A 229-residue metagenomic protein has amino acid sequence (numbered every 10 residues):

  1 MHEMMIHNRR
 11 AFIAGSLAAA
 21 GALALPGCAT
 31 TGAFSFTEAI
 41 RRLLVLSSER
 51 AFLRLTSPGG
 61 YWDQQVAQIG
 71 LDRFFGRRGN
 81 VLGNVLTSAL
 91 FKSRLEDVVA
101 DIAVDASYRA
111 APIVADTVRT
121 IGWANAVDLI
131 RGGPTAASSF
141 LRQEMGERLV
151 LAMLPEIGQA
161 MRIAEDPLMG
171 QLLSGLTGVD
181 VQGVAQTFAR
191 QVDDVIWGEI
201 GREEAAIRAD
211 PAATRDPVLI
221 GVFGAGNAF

Functional and structural regions predicted by a protein language model:
H2-T30: N-terminal secretory signal peptides and thylakoid transit peptides that target proteins across membranes
T31-V98: N-terminal Sec/ER secretory leader and immediately downstream segment of secreted/extracellular precursors
S47, R54, P58, A152 (+4 more regions): Soluble, non-membrane globular domain cores that form compact, hydrophobic packing and curved binding surfaces
L55-V66, V114-I121, N125-I130, E156 (+4 more regions): Surface-exposed patches in mature extracellular/periplasmic domains of secreted proteins
R94-E156: Mid-length scaffold segments of soluble, non-membrane domains
R148, A152-I196: An amphipathic alpha-helical core segment
V195-F229: A cross-kingdom marker for long, charged
